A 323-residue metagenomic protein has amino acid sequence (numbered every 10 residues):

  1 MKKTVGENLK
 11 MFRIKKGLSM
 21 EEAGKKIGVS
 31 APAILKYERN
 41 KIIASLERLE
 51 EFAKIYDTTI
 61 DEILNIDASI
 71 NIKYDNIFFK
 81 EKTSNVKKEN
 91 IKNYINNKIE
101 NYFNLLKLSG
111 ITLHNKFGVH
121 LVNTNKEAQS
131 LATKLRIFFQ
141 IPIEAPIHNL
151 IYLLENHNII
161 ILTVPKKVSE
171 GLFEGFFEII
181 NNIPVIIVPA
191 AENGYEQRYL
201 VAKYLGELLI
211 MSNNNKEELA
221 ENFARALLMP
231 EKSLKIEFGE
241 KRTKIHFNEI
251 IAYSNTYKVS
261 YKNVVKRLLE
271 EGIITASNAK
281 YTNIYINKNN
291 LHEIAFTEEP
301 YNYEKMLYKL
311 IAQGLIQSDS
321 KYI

Functional and structural regions predicted by a protein language model:
M1-I323: Active-site hotspot residues in diverse enzymes, especially metal/ion-binding acidic/histidine motifs
